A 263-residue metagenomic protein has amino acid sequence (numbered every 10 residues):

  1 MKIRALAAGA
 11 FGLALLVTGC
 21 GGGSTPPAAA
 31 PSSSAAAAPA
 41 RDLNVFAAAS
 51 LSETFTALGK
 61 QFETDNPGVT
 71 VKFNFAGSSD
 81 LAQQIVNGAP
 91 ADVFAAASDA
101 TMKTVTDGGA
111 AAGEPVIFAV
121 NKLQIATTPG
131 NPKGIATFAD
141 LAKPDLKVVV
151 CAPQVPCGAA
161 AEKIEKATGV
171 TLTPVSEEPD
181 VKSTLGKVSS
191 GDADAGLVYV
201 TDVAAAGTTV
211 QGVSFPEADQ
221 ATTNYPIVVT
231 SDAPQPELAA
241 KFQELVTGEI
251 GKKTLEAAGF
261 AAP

Functional and structural regions predicted by a protein language model:
I3-R4, F11-G12, T18-L51, T56-T64 (+4 more regions): Exported/periplasmic ABC-transporter solute-binding proteins
D65-V71: K/E-rich alpha-helical interaction surfaces of small helical-bundle regulatory domains
G68, P90-A91, A193: Short, high-confidence coil segments that cap the C-terminus of an alpha-helix and link into the following beta-strand
T70, E114, G212-S214: A short linear hydrophobic-aromatic micro-motif
S78-A110, G134: Pocket-flanking alpha-helical
A110-G113, F260: Short glycine-aromatic motifs
E114-L123: Short, glycine-/small- and polar/acidic-enriched structural segments that line small-molecule recognition paths
